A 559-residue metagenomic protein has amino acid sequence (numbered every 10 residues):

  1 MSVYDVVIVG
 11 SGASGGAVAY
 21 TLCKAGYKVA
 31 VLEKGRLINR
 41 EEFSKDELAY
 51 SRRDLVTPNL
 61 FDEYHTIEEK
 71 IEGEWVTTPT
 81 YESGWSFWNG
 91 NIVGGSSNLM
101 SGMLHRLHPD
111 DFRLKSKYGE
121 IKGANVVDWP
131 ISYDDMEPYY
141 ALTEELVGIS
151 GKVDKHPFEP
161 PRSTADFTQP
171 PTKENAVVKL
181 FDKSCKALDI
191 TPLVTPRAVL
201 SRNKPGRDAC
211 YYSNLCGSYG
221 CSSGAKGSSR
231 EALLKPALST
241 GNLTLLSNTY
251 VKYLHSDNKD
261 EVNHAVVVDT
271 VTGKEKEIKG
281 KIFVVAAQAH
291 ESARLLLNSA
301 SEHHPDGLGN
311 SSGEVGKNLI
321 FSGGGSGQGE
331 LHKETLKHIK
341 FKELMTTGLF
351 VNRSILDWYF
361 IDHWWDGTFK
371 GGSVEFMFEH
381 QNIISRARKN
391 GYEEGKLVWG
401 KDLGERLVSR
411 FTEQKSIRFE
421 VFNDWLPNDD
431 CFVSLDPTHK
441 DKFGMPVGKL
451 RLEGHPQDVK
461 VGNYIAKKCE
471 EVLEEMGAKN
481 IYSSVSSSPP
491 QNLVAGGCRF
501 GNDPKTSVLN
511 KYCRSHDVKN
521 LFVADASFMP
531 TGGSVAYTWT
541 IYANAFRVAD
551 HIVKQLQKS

Functional and structural regions predicted by a protein language model:
S2-I121, N125-L142, E291, P305-L331 (+2 more regions): N-terminal glycine-rich phosphate/pyrophosphate-binding loop and immediately adjacent elements
I8, G12-A13, T172, H290 (+2 more regions): Residue-level detector of alpha-helix initiation sites
S11, N125, K226, G273-K276 (+4 more regions): Alpha-helix N-cap/helix-initiation motif
K24, K28, G35-A49, T240 (+7 more regions): Glycine-rich loop(s) and the adjacent beta-strand/alpha-helix scaffold that form part
L55, D62-K70, W75-W85, N98 (+4 more regions): Conserved redox-cofactor binding core of oxidoreductases
G73-S96, M100, R106-L107, D111 (+6 more regions): FAD cofactor-binding and catalytic pocket of flavoenzymes
V194-A198, A209-G217, K252-H255, R410-F432 (+3 more regions): A glycine-rich dinucleotide-binding beta-alpha-beta segment and adjacent secondary-structure elements that constitute
D260-V266, S416: Short, hydrophobic/aromatic-rich segments at coil-to-beta transitions
